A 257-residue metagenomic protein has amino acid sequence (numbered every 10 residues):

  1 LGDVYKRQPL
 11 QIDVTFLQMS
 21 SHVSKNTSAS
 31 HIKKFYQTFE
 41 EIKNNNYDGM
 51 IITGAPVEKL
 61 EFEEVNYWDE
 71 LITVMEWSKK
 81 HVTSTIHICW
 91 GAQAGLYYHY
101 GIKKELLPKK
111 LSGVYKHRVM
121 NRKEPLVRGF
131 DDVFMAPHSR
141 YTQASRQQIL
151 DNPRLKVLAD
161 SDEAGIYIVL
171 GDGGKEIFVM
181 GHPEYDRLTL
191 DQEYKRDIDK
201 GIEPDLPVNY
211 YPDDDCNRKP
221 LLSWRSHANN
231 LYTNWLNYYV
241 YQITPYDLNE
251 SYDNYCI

Functional and structural regions predicted by a protein language model:
L1-Y5: Short, small-residue-biased leader/transition segments that mark boundaries at the very start of proteins
L10-V23: A short beta-strand-loop structural module common to alpha/beta enzyme folds
S24-S28, G95-Y97: Glycine-rich, charge-decorated loop segments at or immediately adjacent to ligand/cofactor-binding or catalytic sites
T27-N46: Glycine-rich, highly charged phosphate/nucleotide-binding loops
I52-N121: Cysteine-nucleophile active-site neighborhood
Y98-T189: Pocket-forming structural segment of enzyme catalytic cores
G174, V179, P183-I257: Acyltransferase
